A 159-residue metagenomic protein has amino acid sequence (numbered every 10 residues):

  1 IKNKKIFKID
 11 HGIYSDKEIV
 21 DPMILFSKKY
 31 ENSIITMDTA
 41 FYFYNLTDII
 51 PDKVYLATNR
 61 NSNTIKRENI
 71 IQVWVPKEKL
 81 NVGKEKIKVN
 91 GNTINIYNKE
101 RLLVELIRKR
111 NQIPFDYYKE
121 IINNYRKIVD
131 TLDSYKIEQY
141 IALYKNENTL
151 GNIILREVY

Functional and structural regions predicted by a protein language model:
I1-K2, Y42: Short polybasic/polar patches that bind polyanions
K2-D10: A short, conserved structural fragment
I9-Y159: Nucleic-acid-binding surface
